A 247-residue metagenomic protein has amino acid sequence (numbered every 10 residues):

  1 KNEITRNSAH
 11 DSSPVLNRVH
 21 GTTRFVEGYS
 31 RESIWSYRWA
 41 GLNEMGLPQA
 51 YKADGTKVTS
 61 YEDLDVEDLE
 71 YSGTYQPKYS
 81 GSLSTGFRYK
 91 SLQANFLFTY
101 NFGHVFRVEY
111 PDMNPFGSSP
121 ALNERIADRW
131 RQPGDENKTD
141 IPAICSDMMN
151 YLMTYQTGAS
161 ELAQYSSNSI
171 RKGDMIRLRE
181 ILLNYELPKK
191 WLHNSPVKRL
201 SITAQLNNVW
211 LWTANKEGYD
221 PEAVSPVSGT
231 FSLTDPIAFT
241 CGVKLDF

Functional and structural regions predicted by a protein language model:
K1, R88, T99-N101, Q205-V209 (+1 more regions): Outer-membrane beta-barrel pore domains and translocons
K1-A9, P48, G103-E109, S119-P120 (+2 more regions): Outer-membrane beta-barrel proteins
K1-Y75, P115, L122-I141, C145: Conserved small-residue
Y79-G81, K90-L92, D174, P196-L200 (+1 more regions): Outer-envelope beta-barrel architecture signal
S91-F96, K190-W191: Repeated loop/turn-to-beta-strand initiation elements of outer-membrane beta-barrel proteins
F96, I202-A204, V243: Membrane-embedded beta-strand positions of outer-membrane beta-barrel proteins
F102-P196, L200-S201: Extracytoplasmic gating/loop element in the C-terminal half of outer-membrane beta-barrel translocons and assembly
D235-F247: Outer-membrane beta-barrel "beta-signal"
